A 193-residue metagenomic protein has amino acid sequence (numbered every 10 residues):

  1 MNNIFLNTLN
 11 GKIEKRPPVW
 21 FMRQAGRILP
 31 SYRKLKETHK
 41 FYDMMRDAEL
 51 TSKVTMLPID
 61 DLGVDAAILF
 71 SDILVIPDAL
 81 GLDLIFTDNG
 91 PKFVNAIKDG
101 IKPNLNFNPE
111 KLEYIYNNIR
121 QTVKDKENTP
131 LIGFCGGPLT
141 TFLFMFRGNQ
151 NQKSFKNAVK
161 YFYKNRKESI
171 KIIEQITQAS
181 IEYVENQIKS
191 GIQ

Functional and structural regions predicted by a protein language model:
M1-D88: N-terminal basic, low-complexity leaders that serve as flexible interaction/assembly modules and, when applicable, as
G11-E14, E37, K124, N128 (+1 more regions): Secondary-structure boundary motif
P18, I59, T122, S180 (+1 more regions): Conserved, mostly hydrophobic/aromatic
G26, G133-G137, G191: Glycine-centered flexibility sites
V64, G191-I192: A structural motif
I85-Y183: Active-site-proximal, glycine-rich beta->alpha crossover segments in alpha/beta enzymes that shape flexible
I173-E174, Q187, G191: A charged, amphipathic alpha-helical module
